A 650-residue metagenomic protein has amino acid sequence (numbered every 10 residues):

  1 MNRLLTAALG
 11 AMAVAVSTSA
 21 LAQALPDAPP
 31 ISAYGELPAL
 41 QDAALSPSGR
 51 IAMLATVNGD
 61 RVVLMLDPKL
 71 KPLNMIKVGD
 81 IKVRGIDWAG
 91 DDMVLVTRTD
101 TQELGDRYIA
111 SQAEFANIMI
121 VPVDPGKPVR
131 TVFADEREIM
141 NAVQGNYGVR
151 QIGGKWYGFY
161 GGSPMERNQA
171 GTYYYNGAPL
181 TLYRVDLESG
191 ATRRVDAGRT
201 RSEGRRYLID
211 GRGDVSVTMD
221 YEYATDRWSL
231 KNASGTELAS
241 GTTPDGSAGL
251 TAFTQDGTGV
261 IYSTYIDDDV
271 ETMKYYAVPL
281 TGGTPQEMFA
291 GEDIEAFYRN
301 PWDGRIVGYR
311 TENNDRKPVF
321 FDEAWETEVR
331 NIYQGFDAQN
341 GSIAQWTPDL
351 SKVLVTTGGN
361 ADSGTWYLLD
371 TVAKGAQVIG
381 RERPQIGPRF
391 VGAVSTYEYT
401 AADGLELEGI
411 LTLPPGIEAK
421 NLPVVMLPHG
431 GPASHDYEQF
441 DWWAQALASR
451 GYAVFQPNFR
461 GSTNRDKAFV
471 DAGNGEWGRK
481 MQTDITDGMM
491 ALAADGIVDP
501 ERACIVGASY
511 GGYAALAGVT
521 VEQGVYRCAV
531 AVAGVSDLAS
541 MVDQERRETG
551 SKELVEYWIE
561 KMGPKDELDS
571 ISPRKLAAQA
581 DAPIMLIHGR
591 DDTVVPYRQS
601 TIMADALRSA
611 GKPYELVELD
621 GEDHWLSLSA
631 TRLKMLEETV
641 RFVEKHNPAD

Functional and structural regions predicted by a protein language model:
M1-A8: Bacterial N-terminal signal peptides that target proteins for export
A8-A11, V16, A22-V353, N360-D362: Beta-propeller folds
L45, W88, Y399, Y452 (+3 more regions): Conserved hydrophobic/aromatic "anchor" residues that stabilize well-ordered secondary structure elements
R205-L208, P318-I417, W442-Q445, S449-R450: Non-catalytic accessory segments flanking enzyme active sites
S263-E287, E292-F297, P301-R305, G335 (+6 more regions): Alpha/beta-hydrolase-fold serine-hydrolase catalytic core, especially in secreted/extracellular enzymes
D269-M273, I294-F297, N314-R316, A361-G364 (+11 more regions): Flexible loop/turn segments at secondary-structure boundaries
Q385-E501, A508-S509, A514, V542-G550: Cap/lid segment of the alpha/beta-hydrolase catalytic domain
F459-D650: Active-site-proximal cap/loop segments of hydrolase catalytic domains
